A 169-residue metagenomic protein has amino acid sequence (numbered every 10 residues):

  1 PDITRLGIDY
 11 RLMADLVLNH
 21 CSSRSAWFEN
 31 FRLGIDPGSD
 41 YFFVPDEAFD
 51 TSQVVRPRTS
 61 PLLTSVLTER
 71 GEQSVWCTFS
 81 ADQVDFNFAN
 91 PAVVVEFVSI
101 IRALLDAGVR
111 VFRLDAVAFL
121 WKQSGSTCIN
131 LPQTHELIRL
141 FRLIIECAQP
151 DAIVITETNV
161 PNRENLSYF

Functional and structural regions predicted by a protein language model:
P1-V98, D106, V117-F169: Acidic/aromatic-lined carbohydrate-recognition and catalytic surfaces of CAZymes acting on diverse glycans
V109: Glycan-recognition and catalytic cores of secretory/periplasmic carbohydrate-active enzymes
F112-L114: Hydrophobic residues within beta-strands of alpha/beta enzymes
